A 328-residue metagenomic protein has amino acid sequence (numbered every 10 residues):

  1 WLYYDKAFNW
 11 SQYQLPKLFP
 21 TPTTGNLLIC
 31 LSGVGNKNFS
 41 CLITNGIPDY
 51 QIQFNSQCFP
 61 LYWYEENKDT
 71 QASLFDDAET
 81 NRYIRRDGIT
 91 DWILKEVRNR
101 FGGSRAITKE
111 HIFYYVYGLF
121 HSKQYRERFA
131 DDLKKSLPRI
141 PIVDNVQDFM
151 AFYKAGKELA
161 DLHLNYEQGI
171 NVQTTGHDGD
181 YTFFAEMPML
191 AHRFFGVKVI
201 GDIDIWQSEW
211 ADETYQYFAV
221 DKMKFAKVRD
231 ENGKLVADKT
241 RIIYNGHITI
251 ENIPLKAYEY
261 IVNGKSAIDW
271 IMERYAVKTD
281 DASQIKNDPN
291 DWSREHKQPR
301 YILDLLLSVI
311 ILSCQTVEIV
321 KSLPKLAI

Functional and structural regions predicted by a protein language model:
W1-I328: Sequence-level detector for compositionally biased, low-complexity segments
